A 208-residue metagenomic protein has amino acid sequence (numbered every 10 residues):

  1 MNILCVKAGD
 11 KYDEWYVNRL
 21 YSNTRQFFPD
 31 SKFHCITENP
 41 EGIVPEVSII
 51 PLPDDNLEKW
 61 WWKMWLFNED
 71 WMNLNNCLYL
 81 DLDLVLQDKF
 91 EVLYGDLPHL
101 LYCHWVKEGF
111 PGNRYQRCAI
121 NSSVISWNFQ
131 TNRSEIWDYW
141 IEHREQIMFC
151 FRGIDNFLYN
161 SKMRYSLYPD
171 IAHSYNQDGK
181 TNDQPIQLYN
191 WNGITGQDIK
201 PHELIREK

Functional and structural regions predicted by a protein language model:
M1-K59, M72-N73, F129, Y189-K208: N-terminal anchoring/stem segment of glycosyltransferases
P29, K63, L80, I120-S123 (+2 more regions): Residues that flank catalytic or metal-binding motifs in active/ligand-binding sites
P29-E38, N76-D83, P98-Y102, Y165-Y168 (+1 more regions): Short, hydrophobic beta-strand segments that form beta-sheet elements in well-ordered domains
H34-I43, D83-F90, I171-N176, G193-T195: Short, polar loop motifs at secondary-structure junctions
E41-V44, I49-P51, W61-G109, W127: GT-A fold catalytic core of metal-dependent nucleotide-sugar glycosyltransferases, centered on the diacidic
W71, Q116-A119, T181-D183: Extracellular/periplasmic catalytic domains that process cell-envelope and extracellular macromolecules
F110-V124, C150: A recurrent flexible, glycine/aromatic-enriched loop bordering the glycosyltransferase active site that acts as
V124-K208: Catalytic core and acceptor-binding pocket of nucleotide-sugar-dependent glycosyltransferases
